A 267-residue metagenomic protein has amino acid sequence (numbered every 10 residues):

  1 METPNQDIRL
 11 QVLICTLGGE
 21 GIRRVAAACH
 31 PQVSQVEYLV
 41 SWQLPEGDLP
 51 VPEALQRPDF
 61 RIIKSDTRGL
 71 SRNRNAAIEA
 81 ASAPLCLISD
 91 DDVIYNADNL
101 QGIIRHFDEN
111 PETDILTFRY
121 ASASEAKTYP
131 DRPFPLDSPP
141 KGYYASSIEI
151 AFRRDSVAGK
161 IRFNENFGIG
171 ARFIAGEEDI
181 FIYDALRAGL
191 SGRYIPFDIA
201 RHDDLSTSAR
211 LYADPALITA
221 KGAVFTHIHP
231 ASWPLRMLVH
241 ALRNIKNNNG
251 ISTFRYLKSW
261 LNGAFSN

Functional and structural regions predicted by a protein language model:
M1-E37: N-proximal low-complexity "stem/linker" segments adjacent to membrane-targeting elements
R23-K64: Acidic donor-binding segment of Leloir-type glycosyltransferases
S65-A81: Glycine-rich, basic loop-to-helix element that forms the pyrophosphate-binding segment of sugar-nucleotide handling
C86: Short aromatic/hydrophobic "clamp" motif used to bind/position activated sugar donors
D98-D131: Conserved donor NDP-sugar-binding/catalytic core segment of glycosyltransferases
G168-F181: Acidic donor-binding loop at a coil-to-helix junction in glycosyltransferase catalytic cores that engages
G189-R201, A213-D214: Catalytic beta-strand/loop signature of glycosyltransferases that borders the donor
Y212-N267: Non-catalytic, C-terminal membrane-associated alpha-helical segments of glycosyltransferases
